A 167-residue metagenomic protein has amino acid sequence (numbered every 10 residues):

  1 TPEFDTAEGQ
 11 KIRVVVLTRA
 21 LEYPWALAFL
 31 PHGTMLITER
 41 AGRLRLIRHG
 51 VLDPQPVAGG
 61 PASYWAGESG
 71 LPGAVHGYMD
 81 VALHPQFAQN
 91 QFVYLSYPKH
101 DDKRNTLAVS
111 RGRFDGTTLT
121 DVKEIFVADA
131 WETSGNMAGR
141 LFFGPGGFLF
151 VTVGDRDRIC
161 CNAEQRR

Functional and structural regions predicted by a protein language model:
T1-C161: Acidic, Gly/Ser/Thr-rich repeat motifs that build Ca2+-stabilized beta-propeller blades
N162-R167: Short, intrinsically disordered, charge-balanced linker/junction segments flanking boundaries in proteins
